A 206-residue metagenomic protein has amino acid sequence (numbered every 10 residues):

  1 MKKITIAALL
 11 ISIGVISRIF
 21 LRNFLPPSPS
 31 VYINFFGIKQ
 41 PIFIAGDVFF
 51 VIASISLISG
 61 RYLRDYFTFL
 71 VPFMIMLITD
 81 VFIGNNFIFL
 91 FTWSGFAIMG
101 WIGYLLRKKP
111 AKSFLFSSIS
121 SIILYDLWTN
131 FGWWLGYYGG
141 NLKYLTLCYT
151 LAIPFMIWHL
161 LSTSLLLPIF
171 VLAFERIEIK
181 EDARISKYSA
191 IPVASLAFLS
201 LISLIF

Functional and structural regions predicted by a protein language model:
M1-I13, L147-F206: Alpha-helical transmembrane segments and their cytosolic interface
K2-K3, S59-L70, K108-K112, K180-D182: Membrane-helix interface "capping/anchor" motifs
I4-S12, Y66-L70, L90-S94, L115-I119 (+1 more regions): Hydrophobic alpha-helical transmembrane segments
T5-I6, N23-F24, Y62-F67, M74 (+4 more regions): Mature catalytic domains of secreted/periplasmic carbohydrate-active enzymes
I11-L21, F73-N85, S121-F131, A194-F206: Aromatic-anchored segments of alpha-helical transmembrane domains
I19-F50, F73-L105: Interfacial aromatic-anchored transmembrane helix boundaries in multi-pass membrane proteins
N34, P41, L90, P110-K180: Membrane-embedded alpha-helical hairpins and interfacial helices in multi-pass inner-membrane proteins
V51-T68, W101-G103: Generic transmembrane alpha-helix motif of multi-pass integral membrane proteins
